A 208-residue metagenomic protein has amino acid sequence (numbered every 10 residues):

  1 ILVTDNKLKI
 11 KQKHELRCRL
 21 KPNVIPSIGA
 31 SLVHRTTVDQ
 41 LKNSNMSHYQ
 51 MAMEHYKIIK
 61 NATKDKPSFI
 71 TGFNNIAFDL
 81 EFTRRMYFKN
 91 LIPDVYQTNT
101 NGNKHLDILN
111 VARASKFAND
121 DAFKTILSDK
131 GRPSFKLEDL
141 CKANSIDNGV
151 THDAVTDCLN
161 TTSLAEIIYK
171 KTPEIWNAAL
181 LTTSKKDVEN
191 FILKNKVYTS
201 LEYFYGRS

Functional and structural regions predicted by a protein language model:
V3-H34, I59-T172, A179: Metal-dependent phosphoesterase core characteristic of DEDDh/y 3'-5' exonuclease domains
I28, Y49-M53, F135, P173-E174 (+1 more regions): Generic alpha-helical secondary structure signal
H34-H55: Metal-dependent phosphoesterase signature
N45-H48, L80-R84, D187-F191, L201: Short linear motifs at secondary-structure transitions and domain/linker junctions
Y49, Y56, Y87, Y96 (+3 more regions): Sequence-level detector for tyrosine residue identity
Y49-Y56, H105-A112, V188-T199, S208: Hydrophobic transmembrane alpha-helix bundles
E166-S208: Acidic two-metal-ion nuclease catalytic site recognized across multiple nuclease folds, prominently DnaQ/RNase D-T
